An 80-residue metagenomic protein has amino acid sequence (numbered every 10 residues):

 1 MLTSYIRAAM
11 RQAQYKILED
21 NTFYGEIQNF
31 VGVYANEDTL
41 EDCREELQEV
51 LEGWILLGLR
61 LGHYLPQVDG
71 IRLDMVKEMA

Functional and structural regions predicted by a protein language model:
M1-Q12, E45-A80: Short, charged, surface-exposed hinge/linker loops at domain edges that act as mobile lids or interdomain connectors
Q12-F30: Short aromatic-glycine-(Arg/Gly/Cys) micro-motifs in beta-strand/loop hairpins
I17-N21, E41-D42, Q48: Short secondary-structure boundary micro-motifs
V31-D42: A short, exposed loop/beta-hairpin motif centered on an aromatic-Gly-Thr core
